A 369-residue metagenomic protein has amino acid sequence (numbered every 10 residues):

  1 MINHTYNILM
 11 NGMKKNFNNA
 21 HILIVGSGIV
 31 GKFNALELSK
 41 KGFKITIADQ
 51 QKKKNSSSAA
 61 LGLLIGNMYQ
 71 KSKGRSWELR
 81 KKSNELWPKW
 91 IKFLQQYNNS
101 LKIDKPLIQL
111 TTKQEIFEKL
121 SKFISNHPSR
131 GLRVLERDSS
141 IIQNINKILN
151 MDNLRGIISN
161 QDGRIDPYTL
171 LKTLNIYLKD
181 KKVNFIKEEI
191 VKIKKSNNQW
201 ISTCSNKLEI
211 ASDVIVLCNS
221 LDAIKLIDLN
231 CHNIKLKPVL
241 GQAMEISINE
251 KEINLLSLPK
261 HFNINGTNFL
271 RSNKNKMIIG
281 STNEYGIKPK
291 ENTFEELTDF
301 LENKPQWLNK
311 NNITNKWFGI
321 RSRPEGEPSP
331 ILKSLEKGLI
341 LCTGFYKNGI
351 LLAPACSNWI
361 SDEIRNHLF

Functional and structural regions predicted by a protein language model:
N18-A20, N206-V214: Core beta-strand elements of the Rossmann-like FAD/NAD(P) dinucleotide-binding domain in flavoenzyme oxidoreductases
V25, I210-D222, S357: Short hydrophobic core segments
V30-E37, K41, L63-I65, L101-K102 (+1 more regions): Active-site substrate-recognition segment that forms the wall of the catalytic cavity or substrate channel
K40-S58: Glycine-rich FAD pyrophosphate-binding loop
L63-I145: Dinucleotide-binding Rossmann-like beta1-alpha1 core, especially the glycine-rich loop that anchors the ADP
I158-I193: Helical element adjacent to the flavin cofactor pocket in flavoenzyme catalytic cores
K192-E209: Conserved beta-strand-loop-beta-strand element in the redox core of flavoprotein oxidoreductases
N312-F369: C-terminal catalytic lobe of FAD-dependent flavoproteins
